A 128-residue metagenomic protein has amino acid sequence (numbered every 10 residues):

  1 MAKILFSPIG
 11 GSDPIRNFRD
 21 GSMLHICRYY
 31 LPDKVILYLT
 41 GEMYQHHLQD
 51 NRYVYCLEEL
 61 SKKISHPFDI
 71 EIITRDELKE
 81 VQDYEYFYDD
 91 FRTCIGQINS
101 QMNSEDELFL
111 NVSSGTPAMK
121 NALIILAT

Functional and structural regions predicted by a protein language model:
M1-F109, A118-T128: Long, low-complexity, Lys/Arg-enriched
